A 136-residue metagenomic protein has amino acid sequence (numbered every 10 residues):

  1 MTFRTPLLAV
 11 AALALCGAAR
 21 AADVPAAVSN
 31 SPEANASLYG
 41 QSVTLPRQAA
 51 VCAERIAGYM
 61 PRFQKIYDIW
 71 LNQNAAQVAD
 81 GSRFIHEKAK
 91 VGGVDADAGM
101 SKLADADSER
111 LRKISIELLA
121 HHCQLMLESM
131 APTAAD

Functional and structural regions predicted by a protein language model:
M1-L8: Bacterial N-terminal signal peptides that target proteins for export
L8-C16: Bacterial N-terminal signal peptides
V10, A34, R112: Generic anion/oxyanion-binding catalytic loop in active/binding sites
G17-A21: Sec/Tat signal peptide C-region and signal peptidase I cleavage site
V24, F63-D136: Compact alpha-helical subdomains of small soluble proteins
A27-E87: Short N-proximal segments of mature Sec-exported proteins
